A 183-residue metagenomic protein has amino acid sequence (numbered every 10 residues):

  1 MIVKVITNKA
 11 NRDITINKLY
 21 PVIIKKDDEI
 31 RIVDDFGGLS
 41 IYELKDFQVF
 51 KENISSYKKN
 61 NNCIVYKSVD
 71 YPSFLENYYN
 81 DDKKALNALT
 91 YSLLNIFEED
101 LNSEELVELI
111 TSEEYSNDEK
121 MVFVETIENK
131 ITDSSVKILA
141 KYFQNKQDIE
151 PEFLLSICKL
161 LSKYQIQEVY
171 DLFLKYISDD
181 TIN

Functional and structural regions predicted by a protein language model:
I2-V49: Basic/aromatic-rich interaction segments and small domains that mediate binding to polyanionic partners
V5-T7, L44-K45, S135, L139 (+6 more regions): A structural signal for the main folded, soluble domain(s) of proteins
L39-Y79: Intrinsically disordered, low-complexity, charged/polar segments
N62-N102: Mixed-charge (acidic/basic) macromolecular-recognition segments
S68-S73, E98-T111, T132-N145, I166-S178: Amphipathic alpha-helical scaffolding segments comprising HEAT/armadillo-like alpha-solenoid repeats
Y71-P72, K84-T90, N102-V107, N117-K120 (+3 more regions): Short amphipathic alpha-helical segments that mediate assembly, nucleic-acid/protein binding, or membrane association
Y78-K83, E108-Y115, I127-E128, F143-D148 (+2 more regions): Alpha-solenoid helical repeat architecture
N87-E98, D118-T132, E152-I166, N183: Structural detector for internal amphipathic alpha-helices that build alpha-solenoid repeat scaffolds
